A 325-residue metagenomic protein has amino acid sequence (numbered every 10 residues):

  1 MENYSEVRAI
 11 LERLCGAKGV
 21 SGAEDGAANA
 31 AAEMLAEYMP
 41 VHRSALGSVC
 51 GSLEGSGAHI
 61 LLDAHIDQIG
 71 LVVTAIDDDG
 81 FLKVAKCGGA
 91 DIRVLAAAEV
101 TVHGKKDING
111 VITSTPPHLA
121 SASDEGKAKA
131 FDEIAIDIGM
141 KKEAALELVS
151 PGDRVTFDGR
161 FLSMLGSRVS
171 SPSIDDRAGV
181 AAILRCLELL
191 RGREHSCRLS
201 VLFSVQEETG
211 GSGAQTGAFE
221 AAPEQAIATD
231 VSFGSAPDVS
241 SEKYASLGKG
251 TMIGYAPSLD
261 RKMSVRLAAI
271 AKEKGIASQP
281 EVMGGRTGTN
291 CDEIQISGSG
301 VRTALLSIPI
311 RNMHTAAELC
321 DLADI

Functional and structural regions predicted by a protein language model:
M1-I325: N-terminal hydrophobic/helix-forming segments and targeting peptides
